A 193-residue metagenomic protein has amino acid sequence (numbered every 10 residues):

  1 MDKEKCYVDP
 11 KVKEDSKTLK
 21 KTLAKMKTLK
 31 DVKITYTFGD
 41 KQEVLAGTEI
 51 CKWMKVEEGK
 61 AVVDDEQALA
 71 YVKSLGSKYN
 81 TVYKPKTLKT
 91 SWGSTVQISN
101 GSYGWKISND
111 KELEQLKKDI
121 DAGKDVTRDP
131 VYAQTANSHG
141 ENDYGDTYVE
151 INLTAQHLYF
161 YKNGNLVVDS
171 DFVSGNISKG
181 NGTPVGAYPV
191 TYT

Functional and structural regions predicted by a protein language model:
M1-T193: Surface-exposed, secretory/extracytoplasmic low-complexity segments enriched in Ser/Thr/Asn/Gly/Pro
